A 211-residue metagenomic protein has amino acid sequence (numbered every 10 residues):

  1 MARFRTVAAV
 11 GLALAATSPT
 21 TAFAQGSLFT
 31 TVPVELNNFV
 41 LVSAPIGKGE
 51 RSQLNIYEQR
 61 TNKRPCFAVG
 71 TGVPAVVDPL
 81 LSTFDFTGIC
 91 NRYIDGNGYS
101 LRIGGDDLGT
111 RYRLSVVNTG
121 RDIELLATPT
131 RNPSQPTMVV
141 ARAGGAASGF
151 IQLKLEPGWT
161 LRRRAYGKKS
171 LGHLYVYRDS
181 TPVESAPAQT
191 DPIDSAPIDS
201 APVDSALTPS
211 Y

Functional and structural regions predicted by a protein language model:
M1-A8: Bacterial N-terminal signal peptides that target proteins for export
V10, N37-F39, E50-Q53, R111 (+1 more regions): Short, surface-exposed beta-edge/turn micro-motifs
V10-L12, S205: Intrinsic-disorder/low-complexity peptide segments enriched for small residues
L14-F23: C-terminal segment of classical bacterial N-terminal signal peptides
F23-L81, G145-P187, L207-P209: Extracellular/luminal recognition modules and glycoprotein regions
E58-E124: Structured domain cores in non-transmembrane regions
G98-D194, D199, V203-Y211: Low-complexity intrinsically disordered segments
